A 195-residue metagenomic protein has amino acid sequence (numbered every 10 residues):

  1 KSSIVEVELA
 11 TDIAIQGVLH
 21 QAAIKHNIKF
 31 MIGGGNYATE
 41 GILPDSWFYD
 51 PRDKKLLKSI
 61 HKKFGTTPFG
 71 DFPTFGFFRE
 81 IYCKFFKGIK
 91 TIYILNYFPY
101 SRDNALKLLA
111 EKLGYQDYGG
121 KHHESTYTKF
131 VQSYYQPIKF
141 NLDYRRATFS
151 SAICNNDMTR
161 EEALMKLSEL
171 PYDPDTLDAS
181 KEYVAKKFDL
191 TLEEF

Functional and structural regions predicted by a protein language model:
K1-F195: Nucleotide-activated chemistry modules centered on ATP-dependent adenylation/adenylyltransferase
